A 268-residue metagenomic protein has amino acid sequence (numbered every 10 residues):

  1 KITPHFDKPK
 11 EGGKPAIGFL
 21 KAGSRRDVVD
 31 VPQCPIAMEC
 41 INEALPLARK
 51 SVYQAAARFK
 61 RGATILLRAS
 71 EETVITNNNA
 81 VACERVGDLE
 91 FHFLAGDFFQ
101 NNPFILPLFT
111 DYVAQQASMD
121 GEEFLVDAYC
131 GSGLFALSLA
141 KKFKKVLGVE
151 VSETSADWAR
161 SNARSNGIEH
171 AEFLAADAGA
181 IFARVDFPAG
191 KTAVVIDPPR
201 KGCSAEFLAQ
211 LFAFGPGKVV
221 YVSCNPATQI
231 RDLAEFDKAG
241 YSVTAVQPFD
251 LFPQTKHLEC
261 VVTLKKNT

Functional and structural regions predicted by a protein language model:
K1-I196, K201-A209, G215: Accessory RNA-recognition modules of RNA-modification enzymes
A37, D177-G190, C203-T268: C-terminal catalytic and target-recognition region of SAM-dependent MTase-like enzymes, primarily methyltransferases
